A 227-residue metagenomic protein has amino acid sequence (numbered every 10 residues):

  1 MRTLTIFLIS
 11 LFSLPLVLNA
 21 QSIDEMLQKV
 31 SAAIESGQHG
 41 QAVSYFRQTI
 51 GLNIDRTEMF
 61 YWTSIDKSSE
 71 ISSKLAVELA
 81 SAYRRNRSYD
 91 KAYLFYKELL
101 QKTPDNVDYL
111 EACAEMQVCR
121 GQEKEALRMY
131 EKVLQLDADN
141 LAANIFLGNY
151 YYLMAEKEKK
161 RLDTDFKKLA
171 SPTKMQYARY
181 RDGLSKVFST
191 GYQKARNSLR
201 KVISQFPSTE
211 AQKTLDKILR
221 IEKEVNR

Functional and structural regions predicted by a protein language model:
T49, E98-L99, K132-V133, V202: Canonical positions in the second alpha-helix
R56, S72, N106, N140 (+1 more regions): Residue-level recognition of tetratricopeptide repeat
E58-E70, L153-S198: Short coil/linker segments at helix-helix boundaries
E58-F60, L75, Y109, A143 (+1 more regions): TPR alpha-solenoid repeat register
W62, E78, A112, F146 (+1 more regions): Canonical tetratricopeptide repeat
C119-G121, G148, L153-L162, K223-R227: Short coil/turn linking the two alpha-helices of tandem helical-hairpin repeats
